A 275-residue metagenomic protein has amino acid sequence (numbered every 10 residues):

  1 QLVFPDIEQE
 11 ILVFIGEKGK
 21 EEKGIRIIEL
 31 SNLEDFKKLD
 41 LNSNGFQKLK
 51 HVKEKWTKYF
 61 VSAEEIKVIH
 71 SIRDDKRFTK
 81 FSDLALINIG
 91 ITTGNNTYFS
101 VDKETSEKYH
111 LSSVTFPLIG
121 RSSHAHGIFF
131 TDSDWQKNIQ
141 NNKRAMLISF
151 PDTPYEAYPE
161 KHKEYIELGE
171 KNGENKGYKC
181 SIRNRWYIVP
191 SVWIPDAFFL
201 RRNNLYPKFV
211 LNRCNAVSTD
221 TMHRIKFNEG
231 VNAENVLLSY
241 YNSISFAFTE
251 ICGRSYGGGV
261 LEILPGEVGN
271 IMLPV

Functional and structural regions predicted by a protein language model:
Q1-G94: Signature of N6-adenine DNA methyltransferases within the class I
E65-V275: Polybasic, glycine- and aromatic-enriched phosphate-binding surface used to engage nucleic acids
